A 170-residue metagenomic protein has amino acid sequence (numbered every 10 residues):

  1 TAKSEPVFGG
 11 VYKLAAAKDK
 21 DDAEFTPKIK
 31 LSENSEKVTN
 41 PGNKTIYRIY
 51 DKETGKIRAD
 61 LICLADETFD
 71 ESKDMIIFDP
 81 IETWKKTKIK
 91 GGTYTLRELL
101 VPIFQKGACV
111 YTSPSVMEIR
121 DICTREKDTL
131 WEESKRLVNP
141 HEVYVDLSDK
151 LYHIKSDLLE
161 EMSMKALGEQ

Functional and structural regions predicted by a protein language model:
A2-Q170: Gly/Ser/Thr/Ala-enriched C-terminal appendages of enzymes
